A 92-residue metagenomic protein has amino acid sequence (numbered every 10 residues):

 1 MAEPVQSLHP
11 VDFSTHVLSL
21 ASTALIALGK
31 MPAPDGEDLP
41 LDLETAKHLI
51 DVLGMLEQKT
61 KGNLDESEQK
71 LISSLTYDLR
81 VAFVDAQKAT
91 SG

Functional and structural regions predicted by a protein language model:
M1-D51, M55, E66-G92: N-terminal intrinsically disordered, cationic/polar leader segments that include organellar targeting peptides
T60: Acidic, glycine-enriched active-site microenvironments
